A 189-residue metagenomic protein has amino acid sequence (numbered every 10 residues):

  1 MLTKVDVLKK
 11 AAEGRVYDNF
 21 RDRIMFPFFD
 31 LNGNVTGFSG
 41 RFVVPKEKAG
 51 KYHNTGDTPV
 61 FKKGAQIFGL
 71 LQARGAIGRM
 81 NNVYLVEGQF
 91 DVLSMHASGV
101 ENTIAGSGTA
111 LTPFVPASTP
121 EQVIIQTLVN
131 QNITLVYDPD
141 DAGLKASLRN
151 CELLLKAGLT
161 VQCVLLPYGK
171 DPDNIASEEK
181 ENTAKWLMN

Functional and structural regions predicted by a protein language model:
M1-Q131, A146-S147: Phosphate-handling DNA/RNA-contact segment within nucleic-acid enzymes
R21, L128-N130, K156-G158, P167-K170: Short, solvent-exposed loop/turn segments at the edges of secondary structure
S94, A146-L153, D171-E178: Alpha-helical scaffold elements adjacent to nucleotide-binding pockets in ATP/GTP-utilizing enzyme cores
V100, G158-L159: Short phosphate-binding/catalytic loops that engage adenosine nucleotides
A110-P113, A142-L144, G169-D173: Short gly/pro/ser/thr-enriched loop/turn and capping motifs at secondary-structure boundaries
T127-D138, E179-N189: A polyampholytic, Gly/Pro-enriched intrinsically disordered region
I133, D141-L155, V161: Phosphate/diphosphate-binding loops
T160-N189: C-terminal or mid-to-C-terminal helical accessory/interaction module adjacent to the motor/catalytic core
